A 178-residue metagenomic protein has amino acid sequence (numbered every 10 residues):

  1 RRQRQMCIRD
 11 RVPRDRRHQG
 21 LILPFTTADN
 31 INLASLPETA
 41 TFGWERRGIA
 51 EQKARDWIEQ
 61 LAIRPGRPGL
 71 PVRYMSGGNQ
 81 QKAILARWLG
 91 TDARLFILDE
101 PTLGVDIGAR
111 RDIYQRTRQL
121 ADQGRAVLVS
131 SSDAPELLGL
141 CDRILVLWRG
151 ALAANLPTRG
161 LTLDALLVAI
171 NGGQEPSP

Functional and structural regions predicted by a protein language model:
R1-I8: Short, small-residue-biased leader/transition segments that mark boundaries at the very start of proteins
E100-P101: Walker B catalytic motif
R111-Q123: Helical segment within the ABC ATPase nucleotide-binding domain
S131-S132: H-loop/switch region of ABC-family ATPase nucleotide-binding domains
L137-G139: A short, surface-exposed alpha-helical micro-motif characterized by mixed small hydrophobic and charged/polar residues
R143, N155: Short, glycine/charged-rich "phosphate-handling" switch motifs in NTP-dependent and phosphotransfer domains
